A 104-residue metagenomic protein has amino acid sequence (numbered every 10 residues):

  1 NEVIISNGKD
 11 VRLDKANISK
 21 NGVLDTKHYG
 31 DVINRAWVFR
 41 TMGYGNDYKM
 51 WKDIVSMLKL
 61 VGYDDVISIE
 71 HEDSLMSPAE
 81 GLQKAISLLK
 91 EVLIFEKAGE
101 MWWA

Functional and structural regions predicted by a protein language model:
N1-A104: Histidine-acidic metal/acid-base catalytic patches
